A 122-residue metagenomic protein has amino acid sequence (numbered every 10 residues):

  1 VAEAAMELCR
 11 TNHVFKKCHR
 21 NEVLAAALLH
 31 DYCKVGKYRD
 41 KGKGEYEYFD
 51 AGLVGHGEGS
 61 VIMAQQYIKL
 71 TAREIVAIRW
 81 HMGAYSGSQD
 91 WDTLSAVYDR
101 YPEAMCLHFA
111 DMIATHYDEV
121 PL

Functional and structural regions predicted by a protein language model:
A4, L8-P121: Divalent metal-dependent catalytic cores for phosphoryl transfer on phosphate-bearing substrates
